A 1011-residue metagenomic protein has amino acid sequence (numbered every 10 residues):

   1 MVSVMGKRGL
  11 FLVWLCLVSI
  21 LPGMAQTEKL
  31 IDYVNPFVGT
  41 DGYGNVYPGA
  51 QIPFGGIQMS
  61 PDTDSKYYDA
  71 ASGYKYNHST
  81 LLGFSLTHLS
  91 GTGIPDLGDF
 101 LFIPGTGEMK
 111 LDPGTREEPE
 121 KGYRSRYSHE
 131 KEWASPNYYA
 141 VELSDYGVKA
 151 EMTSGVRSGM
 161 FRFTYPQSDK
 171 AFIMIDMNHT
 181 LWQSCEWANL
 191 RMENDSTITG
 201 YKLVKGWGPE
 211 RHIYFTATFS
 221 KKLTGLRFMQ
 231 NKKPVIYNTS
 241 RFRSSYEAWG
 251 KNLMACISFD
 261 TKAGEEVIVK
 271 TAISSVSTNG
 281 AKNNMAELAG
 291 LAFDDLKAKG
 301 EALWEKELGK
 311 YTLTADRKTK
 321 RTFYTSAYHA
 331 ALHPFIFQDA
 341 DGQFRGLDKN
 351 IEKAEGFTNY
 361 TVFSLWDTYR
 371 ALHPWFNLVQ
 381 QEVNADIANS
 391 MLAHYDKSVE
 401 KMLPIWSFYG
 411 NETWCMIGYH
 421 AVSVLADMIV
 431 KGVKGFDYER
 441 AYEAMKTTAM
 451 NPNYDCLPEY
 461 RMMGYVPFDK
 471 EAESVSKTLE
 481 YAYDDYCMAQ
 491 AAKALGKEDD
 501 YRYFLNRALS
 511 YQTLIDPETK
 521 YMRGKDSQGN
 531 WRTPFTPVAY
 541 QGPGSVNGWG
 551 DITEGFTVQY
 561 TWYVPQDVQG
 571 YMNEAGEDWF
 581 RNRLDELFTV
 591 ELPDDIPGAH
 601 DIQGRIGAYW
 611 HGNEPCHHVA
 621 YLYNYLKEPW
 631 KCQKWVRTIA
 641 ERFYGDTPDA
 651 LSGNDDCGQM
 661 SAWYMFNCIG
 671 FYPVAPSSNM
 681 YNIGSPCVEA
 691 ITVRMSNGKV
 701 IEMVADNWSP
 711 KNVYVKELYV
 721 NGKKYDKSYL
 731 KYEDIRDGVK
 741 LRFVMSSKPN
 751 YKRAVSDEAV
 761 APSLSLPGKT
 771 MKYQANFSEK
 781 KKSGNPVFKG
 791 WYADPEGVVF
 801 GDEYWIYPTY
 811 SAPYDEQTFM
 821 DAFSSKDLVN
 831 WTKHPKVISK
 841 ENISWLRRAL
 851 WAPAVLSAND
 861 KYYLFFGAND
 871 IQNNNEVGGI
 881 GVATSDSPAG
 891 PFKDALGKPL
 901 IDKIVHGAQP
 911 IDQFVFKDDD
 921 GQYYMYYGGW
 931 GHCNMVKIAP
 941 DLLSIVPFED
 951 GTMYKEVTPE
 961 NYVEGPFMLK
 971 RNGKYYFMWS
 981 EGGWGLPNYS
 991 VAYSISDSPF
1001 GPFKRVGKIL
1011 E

Functional and structural regions predicted by a protein language model:
M1-V13: Bacterial N-terminal signal peptides that target proteins for export
L12-I20: Bacterial N-terminal signal peptides
L21-A25: Sec/Tat signal peptide C-region and signal peptidase I cleavage site
Q26-S423, D427-L479, C487-T513, T519-K520 (+8 more regions): Accessory carbohydrate-recognition regions in carbohydrate-active enzymes
Y139-L143, E689-M695, V798-F800, L856 (+1 more regions): Short acidic-hydrophobic surface loop/beta-edge motif
M771-E1011: Carbohydrate-active catalytic/glycan-binding domains of CAZyme proteins, especially the secreted or lumenal ectodomains
